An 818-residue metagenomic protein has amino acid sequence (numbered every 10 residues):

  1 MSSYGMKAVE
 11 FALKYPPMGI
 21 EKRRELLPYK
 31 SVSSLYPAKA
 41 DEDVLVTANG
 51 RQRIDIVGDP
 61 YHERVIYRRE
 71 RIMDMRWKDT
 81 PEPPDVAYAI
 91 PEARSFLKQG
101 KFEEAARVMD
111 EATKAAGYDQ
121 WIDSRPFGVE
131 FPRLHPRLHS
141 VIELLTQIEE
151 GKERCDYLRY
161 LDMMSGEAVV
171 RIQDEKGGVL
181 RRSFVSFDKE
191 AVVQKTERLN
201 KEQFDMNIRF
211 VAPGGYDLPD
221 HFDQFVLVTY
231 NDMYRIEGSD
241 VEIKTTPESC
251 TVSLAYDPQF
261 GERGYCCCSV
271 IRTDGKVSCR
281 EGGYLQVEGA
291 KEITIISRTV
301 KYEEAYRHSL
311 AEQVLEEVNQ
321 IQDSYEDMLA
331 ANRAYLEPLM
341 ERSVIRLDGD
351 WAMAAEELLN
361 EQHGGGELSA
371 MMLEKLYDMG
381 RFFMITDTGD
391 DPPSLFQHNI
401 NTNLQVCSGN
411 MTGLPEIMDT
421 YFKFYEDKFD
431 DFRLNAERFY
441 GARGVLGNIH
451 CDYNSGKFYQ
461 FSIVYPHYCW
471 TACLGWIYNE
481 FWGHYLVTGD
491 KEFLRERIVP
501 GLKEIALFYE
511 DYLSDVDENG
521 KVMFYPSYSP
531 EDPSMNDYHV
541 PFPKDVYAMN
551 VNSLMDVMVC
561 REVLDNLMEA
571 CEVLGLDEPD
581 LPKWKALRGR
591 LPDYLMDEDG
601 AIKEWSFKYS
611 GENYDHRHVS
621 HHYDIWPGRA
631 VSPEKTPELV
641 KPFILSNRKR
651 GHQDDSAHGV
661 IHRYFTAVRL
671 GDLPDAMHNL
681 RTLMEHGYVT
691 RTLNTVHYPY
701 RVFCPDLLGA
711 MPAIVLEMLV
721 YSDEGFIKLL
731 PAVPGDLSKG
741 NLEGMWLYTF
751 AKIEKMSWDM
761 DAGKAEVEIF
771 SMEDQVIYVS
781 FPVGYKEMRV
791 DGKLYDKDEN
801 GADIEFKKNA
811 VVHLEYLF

Functional and structural regions predicted by a protein language model:
S2-Y465, G483-Y485, K503-A506, E572-V573 (+6 more regions): Aromatic-residue-lined binding/catalytic grooves and analogous aromatic/hydrophobic interfacial grooves in multimeric
V44-I72, R76, E130, Q397 (+4 more regions): C-terminal capping/lid segments that line or modulate ligand- or cofactor-binding pockets
R298, E303-E312, S394-L395, R443-R495 (+1 more regions): The feature captures the catalytic groove of carbohydrate-active enzymes
E326, A370, E374, G475 (+3 more regions): Non-membrane alpha-helical structural segments and their capping/turn regions in soluble enzymes
K375, W476, G501, V559 (+4 more regions): Charged catalytic carboxylate motif
C473-H484, R497-Y512, G659, R663 (+2 more regions): Extended, hydrophobic alpha-helical segments in both membrane/secreted and soluble proteins
